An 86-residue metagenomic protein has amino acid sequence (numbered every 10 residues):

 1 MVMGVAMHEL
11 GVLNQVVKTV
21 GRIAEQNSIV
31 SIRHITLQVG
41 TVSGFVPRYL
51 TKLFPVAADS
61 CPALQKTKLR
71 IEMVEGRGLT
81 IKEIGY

Functional and structural regions predicted by a protein language model:
M1-Y86: Charge-rich, low-complexity N-terminal segments
